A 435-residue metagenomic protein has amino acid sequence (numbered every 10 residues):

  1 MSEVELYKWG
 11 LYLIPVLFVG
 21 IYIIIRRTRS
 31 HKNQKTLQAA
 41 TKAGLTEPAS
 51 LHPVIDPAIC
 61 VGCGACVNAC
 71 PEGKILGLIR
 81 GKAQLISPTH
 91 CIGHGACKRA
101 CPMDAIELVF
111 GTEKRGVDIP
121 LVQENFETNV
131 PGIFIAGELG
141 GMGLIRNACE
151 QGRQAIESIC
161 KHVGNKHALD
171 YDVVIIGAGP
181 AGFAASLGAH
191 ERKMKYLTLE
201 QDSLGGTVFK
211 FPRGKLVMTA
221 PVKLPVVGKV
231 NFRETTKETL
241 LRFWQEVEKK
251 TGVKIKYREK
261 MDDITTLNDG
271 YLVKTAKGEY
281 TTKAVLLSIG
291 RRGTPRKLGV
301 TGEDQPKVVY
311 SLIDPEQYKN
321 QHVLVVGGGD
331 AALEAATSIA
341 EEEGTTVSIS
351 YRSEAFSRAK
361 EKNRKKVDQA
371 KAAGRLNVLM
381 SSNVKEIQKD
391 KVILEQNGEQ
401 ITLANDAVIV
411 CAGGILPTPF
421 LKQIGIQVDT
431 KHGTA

Functional and structural regions predicted by a protein language model:
M1-N68, G73, L78, R99: Non-ligating segments of multi-cofactor redox enzymes
V19, T89-L108, E124-L139: Short Fe-S-cluster ligation motifs
A39-G62, I75-G93, E113-E124, L139-G140 (+2 more regions): Ferredoxin-like iron-sulfur electron-transfer modules
E47, G214-V222, E234-T275, E279-T282 (+1 more regions): A Rossmann-like FAD-binding core segment of flavoenzymes
V67-A69, E113-F134: FAD-binding beta-loop-beta segment adjacent to the flavin cofactor pocket
K74, A105-I119, G278, S288-S311 (+1 more regions): Glycine-rich beta-alpha-beta "Rossmann" dinucleotide-binding loop(s) and their flanking helix/strand
N125-Q201, S311-F356, G413, T418-Q423: Rossmann-like dinucleotide/flavin-binding elements
E200-V227: Flavin (FAD/FMN) cofactor-binding and adjacent substrate-gating region of FAD-dependent oxidoreductase domains
